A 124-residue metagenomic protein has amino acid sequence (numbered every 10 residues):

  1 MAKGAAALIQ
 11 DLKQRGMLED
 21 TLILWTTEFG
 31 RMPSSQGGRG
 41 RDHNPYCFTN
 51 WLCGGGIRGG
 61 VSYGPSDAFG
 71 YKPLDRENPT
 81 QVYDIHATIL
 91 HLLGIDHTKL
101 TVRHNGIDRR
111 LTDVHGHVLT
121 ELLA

Functional and structural regions predicted by a protein language model:
M1-A124: Ligand-binding pockets and gating/stacking loops
